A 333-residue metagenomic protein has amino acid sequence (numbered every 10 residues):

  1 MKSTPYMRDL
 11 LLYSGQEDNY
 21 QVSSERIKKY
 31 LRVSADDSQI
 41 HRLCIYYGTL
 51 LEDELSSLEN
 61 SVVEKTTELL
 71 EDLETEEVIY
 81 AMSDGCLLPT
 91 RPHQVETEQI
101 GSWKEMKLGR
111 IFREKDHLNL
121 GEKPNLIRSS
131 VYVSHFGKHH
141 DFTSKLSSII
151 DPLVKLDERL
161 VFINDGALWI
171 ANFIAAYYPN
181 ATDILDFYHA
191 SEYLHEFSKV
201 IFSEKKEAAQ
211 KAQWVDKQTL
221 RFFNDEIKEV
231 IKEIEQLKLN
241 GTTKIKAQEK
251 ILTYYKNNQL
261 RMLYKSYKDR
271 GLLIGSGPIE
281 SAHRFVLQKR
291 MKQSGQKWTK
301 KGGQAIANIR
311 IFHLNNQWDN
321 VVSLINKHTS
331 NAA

Functional and structural regions predicted by a protein language model:
M1-A333: Catalytic center-proximal scaffold of phosphoryl-transfer enzymes
